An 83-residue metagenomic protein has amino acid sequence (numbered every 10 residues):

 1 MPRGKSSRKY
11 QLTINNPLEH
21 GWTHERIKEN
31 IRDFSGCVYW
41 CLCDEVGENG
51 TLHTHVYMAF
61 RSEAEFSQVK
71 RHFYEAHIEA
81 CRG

Functional and structural regions predicted by a protein language model:
M1-E29: Short glycine-/aliphatic-rich beta-strand segments at the starts of folded cytosolic domains
K5-S7, S35, N49-T51: Short, surface-exposed loop/turn motifs at beta-strand boundaries within globular domains
E25-I31, Q68-H72: Short, aromatic/basic amphipathic alpha-helical patches
I31-Y39: Short secondary-structure junctions
Y39-H72, H77-C81: Histidine-centered divalent-metal-coordination microenvironment in nucleic-acid enzymes
